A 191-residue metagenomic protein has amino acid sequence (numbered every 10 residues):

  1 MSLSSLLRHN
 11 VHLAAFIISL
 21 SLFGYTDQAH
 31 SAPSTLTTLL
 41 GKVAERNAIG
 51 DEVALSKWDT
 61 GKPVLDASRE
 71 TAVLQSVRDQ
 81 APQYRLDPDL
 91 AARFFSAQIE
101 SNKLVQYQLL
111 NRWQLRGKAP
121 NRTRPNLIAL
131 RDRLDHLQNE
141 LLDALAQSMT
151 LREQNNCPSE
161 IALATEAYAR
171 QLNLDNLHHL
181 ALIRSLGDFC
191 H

Functional and structural regions predicted by a protein language model:
S2-A14: Bacterial N-terminal signal peptides that target proteins for export
H12-G24: Bacterial N-terminal signal peptides
Y25-S31: Sec/Tat signal peptide C-region and signal peptidase I cleavage site
A32-S68: Immediate post-signal-peptide N-terminus of mature secreted/exported proteins
T38-G41, A48, E52, A72 (+7 more regions): Extracytoplasmic/secreted proteins, especially bacterial periplasmic and envelope-associated proteins
K62-P88, F94-V105: Alpha-helical segments in soluble extracytoplasmic regions
A92-Q154: Surface-exposed, polar helix/loop patches in the mature regions of secreted/periplasmic/lumenal proteins that form
Q147-H191: Glycine-rich, aromatic-bearing surface loops/beta-hairpins
